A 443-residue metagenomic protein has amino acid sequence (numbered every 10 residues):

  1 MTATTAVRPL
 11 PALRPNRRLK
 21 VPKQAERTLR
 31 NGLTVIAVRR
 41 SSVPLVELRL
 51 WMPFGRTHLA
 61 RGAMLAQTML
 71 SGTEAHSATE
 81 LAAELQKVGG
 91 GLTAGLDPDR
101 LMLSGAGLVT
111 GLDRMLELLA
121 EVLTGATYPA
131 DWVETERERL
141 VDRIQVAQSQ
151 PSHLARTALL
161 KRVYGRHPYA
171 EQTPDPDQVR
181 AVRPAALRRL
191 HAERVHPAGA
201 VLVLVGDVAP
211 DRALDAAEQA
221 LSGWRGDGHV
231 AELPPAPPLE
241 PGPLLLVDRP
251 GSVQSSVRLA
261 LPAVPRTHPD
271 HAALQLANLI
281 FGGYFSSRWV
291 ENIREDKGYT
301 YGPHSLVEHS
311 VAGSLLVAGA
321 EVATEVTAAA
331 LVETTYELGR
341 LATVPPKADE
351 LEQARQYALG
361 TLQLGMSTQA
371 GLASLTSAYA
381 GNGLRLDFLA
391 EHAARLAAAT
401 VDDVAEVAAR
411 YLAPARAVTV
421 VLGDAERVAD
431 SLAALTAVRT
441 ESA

Functional and structural regions predicted by a protein language model:
M1-E84, V88, R188-N292, V418-A443: His/Glu-rich zincin catalytic helix
M1-R8, A82-H229, D296-A443: Charge-rich, well-structured scaffold segments of protease-associated domains
